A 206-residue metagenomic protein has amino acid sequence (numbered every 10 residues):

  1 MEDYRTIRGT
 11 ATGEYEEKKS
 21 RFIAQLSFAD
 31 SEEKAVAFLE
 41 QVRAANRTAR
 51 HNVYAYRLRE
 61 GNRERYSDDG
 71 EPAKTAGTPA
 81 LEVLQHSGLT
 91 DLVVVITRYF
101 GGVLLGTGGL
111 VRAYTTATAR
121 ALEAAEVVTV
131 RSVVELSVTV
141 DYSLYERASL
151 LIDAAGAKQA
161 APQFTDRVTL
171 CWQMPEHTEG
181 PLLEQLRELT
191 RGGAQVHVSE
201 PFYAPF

Functional and structural regions predicted by a protein language model:
M1-T75, H197-F206: C-terminal regulatory domains involved in ligand/effector binding and gene-expression control
Q25, V53-Y54, D91-V94, E135-S137 (+1 more regions): Structural motif
A76-A125: Active-site beta-strand/loop microenvironment that shapes enzyme catalytic pockets
V127-S143, W172: Short glycine-/aliphatic-rich beta-strand segments at the starts of folded cytosolic domains
T139-K158: Short amphipathic alpha-helix segments
L151-A154, P181-T190: Short amphipathic alpha-helices in soluble, non-transmembrane regions that often serve as interface/regulatory elements
Q159-Q163, T190-P205: Conserved short beta-strand edge segments in small beta-sheet-based binding/regulatory domains
W172-P181: Terminal, non-globular segments
